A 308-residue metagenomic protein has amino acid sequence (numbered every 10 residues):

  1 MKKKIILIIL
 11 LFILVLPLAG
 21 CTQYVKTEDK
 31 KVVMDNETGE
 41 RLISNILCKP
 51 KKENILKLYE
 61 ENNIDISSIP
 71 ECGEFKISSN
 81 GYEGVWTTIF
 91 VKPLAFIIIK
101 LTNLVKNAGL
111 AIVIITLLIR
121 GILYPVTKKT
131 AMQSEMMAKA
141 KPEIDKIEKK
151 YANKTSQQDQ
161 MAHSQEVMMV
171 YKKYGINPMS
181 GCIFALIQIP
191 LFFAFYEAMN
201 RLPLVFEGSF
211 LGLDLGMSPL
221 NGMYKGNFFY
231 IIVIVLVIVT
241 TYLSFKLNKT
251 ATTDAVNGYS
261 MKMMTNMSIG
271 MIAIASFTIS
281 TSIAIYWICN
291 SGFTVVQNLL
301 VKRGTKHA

Functional and structural regions predicted by a protein language model:
K2-A308: Helix-loop-helix
